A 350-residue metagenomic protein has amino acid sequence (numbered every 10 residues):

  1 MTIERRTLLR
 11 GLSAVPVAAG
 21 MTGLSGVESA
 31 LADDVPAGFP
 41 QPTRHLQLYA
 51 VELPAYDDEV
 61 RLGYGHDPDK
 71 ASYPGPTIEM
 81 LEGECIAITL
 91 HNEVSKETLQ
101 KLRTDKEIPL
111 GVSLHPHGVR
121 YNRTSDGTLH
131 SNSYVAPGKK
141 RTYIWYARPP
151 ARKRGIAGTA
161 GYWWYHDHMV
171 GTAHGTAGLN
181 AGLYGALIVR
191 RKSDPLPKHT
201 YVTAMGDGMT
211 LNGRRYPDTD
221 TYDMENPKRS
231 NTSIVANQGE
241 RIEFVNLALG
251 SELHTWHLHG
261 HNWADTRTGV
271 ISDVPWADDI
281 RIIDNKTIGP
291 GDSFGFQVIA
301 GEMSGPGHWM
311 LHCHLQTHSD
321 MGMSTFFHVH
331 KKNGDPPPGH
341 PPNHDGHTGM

Functional and structural regions predicted by a protein language model:
M1-I3: Secretory targeting signals
R10-Y134, T210-I242, T325, V329-K331 (+1 more regions): N-terminal, post-signal-peptide metal-ligating segments of extracellular/periplasmic oxidoreductases, dominated by
H45-Q47, C85-T89, T142-I144, E243-V245 (+2 more regions): Beta-strand secondary-structure signal
V51-L53, H91-S95, H117-V119, R148-P150 (+7 more regions): Solvent-exposed coil/turn segments that connect beta secondary-structure elements in extracytoplasmic/periplasmic
L53, P195-D265, G301-H308: A contiguous, surface-exposed recognition patch within enzymatic or periplasmic domains that forms
D105-S113, Y121-S193, N285-M350: Extracellular/periplasmic metallocenter environments
R120-S125, N262-P275, D335-P337: Short aromatic-acidic-glycine turn motif
T255-L258, A264-D292: Intrinsically disordered, low-complexity segments enriched in Gly and acidic/Ser/Thr residues that form flexible
